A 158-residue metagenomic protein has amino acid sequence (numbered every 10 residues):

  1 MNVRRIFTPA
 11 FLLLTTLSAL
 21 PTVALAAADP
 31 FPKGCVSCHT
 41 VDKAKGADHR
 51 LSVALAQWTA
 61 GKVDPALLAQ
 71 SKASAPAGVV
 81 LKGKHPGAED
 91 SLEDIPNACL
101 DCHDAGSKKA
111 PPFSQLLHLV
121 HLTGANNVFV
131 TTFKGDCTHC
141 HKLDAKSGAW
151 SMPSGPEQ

Functional and structural regions predicted by a protein language model:
M1-N2, H118: Short alpha-helical segments used as structural interaction elements across diverse proteins
N2-A10: Bacterial N-terminal signal peptides that target proteins for export
P9-A19: Bacterial N-terminal signal peptides
A24-Q158: Short sequence/structural segments immediately N-terminal
